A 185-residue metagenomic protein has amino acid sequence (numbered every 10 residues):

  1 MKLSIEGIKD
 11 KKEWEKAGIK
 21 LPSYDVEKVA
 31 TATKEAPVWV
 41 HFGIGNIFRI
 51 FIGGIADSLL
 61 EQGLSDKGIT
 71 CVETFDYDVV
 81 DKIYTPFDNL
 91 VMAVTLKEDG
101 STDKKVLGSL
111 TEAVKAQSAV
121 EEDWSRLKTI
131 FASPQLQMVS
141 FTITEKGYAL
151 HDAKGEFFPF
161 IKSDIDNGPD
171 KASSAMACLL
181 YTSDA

Functional and structural regions predicted by a protein language model:
L3-E6: Intrinsically disordered, low-structural-confidence terminal and linker regions
K9-A119: An N-terminal structural lobe/cap that precedes and organizes the functional/catalytic core across diverse proteins
T74-L180: Well-ordered mid-protein domain cores that form the structural environment of catalytic cofactors
Y181-A185: Conserved small/polar residues in nucleotide/adenosyl-binding loops
